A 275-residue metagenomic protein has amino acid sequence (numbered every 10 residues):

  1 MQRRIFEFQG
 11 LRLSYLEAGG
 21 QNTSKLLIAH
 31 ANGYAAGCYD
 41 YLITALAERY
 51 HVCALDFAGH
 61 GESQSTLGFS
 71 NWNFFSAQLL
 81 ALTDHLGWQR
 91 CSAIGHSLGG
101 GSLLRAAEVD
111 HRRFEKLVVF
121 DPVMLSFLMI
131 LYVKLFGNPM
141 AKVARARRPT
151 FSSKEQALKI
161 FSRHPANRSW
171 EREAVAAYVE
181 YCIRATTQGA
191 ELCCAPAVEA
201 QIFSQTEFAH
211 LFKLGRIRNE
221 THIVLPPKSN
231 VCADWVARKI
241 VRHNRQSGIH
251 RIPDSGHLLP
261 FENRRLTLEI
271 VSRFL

Functional and structural regions predicted by a protein language model:
M1-R12: N-terminal cap/lid segment of alpha/beta-hydrolase-fold proteins
L11-E62: Conserved HGGG/HGGXW glycine-rich cap/lid loop of the alpha/beta-hydrolase fold
L27-A31, H96, L225: The conserved beta1-alpha1 loop
F57-I94, E269: Active-site loop/oxyanion-hole signature of alpha/beta-hydrolase fold enzymes
W88-Y132: Conserved hydrolase catalytic core segment
R148-Q205: Conserved alpha/beta-hydrolase catalytic His-Asp/Glu region
I183-R242, R251: Conserved serine/cysteine hydrolase catalytic core
S255-R264, L268: Catalytic histidine-centered segment of alpha/beta-hydrolase-like enzymes
